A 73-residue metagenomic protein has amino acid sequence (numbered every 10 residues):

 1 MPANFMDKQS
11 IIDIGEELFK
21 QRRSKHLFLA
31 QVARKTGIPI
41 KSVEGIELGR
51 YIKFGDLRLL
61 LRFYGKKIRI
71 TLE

Functional and structural regions predicted by a protein language model:
M1-D13: A detector for short, charged/polar N-terminal pre-domain segments
I12, R23-S24, Y51: Short amphipathic helical patch at the helix-1/turn junction of helix-turn-helix
E16-V32: Short basic helix-loop element that most often maps to the first helix and adjoining turn of HTH DNA-binding modules
K20, R34, G45, L59: DNA-binding alpha-helical recognition surfaces that contact promoter or target DNA
K25, T36, F63-Y64: Core residues of bacterial helix-turn-helix
G37-I52: Recognition helix of helix-turn-helix/homeodomain-like DNA-binding domains that insert into the DNA major groove
F54-T71: DNA major-groove recognition helix of helix-turn-helix/homeodomain DNA-binding modules
